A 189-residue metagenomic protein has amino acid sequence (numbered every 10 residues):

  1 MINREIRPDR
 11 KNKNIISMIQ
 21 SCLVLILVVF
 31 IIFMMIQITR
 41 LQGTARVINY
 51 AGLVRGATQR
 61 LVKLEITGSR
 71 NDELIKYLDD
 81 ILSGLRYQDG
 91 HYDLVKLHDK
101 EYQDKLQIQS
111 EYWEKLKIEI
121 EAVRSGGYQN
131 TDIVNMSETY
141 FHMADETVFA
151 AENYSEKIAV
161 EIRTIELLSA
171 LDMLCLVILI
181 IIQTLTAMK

Functional and structural regions predicted by a protein language model:
M1-R10: Short, Lys/Arg-rich, polar N-terminal cytosolic tail immediately upstream of the first transmembrane signal-anchor
R10-I38, L171-I180: Extreme N-terminal signal-anchor transmembrane helix of membrane signaling/transducer proteins, especially in bacteria
Q37-K76: Juxtamembrane membrane-water interface segments immediately C-terminal to a transmembrane helix
T44-V47, N71, D99, L106 (+3 more regions): Amphipathic alpha-helical coiled-coil segments with heptad-repeat character
I48, L53, A57-L64, D104-R163: Extracytoplasmic
L64-A122: Extracytoplasmic ligand-binding sensor domains of the Cache superfamily
N153-K189: Selective recognition of signaling/oligomerization transmembrane alpha-helices
